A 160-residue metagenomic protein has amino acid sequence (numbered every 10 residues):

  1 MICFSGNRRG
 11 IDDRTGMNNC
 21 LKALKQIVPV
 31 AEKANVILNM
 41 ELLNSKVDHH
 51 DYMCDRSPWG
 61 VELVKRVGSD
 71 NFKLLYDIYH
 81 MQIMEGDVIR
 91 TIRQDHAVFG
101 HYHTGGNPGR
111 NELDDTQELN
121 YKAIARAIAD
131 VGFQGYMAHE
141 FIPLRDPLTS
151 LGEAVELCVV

Functional and structural regions predicted by a protein language model:
M1-K73, I83: Active-site acidic/histidine proton-transfer and metal-coordination neighborhood in alpha/beta enzyme cores
I37, C54-Y76, H80-V160: Histidine-acidic metal/acid-base catalytic patches
